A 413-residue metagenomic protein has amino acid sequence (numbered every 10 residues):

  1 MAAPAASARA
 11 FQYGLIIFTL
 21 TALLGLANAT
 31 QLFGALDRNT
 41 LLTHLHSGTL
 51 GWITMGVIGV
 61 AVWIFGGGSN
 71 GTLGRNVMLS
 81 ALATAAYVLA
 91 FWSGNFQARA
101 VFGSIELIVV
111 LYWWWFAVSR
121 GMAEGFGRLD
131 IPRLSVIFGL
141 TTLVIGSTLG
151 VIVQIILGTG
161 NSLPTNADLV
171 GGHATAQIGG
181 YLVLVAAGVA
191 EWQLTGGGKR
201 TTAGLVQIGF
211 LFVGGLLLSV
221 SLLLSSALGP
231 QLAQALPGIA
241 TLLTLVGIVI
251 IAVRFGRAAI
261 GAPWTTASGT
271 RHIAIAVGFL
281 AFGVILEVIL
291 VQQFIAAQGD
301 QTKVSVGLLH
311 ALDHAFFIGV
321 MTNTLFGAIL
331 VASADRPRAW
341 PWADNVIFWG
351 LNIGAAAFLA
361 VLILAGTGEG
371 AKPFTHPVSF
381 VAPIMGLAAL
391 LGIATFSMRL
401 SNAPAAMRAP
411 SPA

Functional and structural regions predicted by a protein language model:
M1-A413: Hydrophobic alpha-helical transmembrane segments of multi-pass integral membrane proteins
